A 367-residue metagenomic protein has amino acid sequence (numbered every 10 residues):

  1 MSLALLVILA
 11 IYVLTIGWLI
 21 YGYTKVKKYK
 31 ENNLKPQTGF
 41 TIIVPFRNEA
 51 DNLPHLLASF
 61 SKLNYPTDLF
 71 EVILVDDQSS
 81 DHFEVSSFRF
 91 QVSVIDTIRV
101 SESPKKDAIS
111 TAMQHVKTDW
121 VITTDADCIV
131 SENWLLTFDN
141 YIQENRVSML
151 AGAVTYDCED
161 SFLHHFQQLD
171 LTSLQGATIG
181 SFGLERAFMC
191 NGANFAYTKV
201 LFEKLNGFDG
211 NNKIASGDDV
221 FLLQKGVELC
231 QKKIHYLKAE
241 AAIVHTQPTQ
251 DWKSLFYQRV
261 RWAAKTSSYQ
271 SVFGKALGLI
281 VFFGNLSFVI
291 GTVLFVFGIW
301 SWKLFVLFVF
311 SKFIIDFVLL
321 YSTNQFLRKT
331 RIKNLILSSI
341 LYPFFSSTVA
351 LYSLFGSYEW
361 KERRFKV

Functional and structural regions predicted by a protein language model:
M1-L34, Q168, L320: N-terminal membrane-anchoring/stem segments of glycan-assembly enzymes
L34, L277-S357: Membrane-embedded multi-pass helical conduit in multi-pass membrane proteins, especially envelope-biosynthetic
T38-T41, E71, F221: Cell-envelope/extracellular polymer assembly enzymes that use nucleotide-activated donors
A58-L69: Short, acidic, metal-binding catalytic loop of nucleotide-sugar glycosyltransferases
D76-E84, R99, C128: A conserved acidic beta->alpha catalytic loop
H82, A126-Y141: Acidic donor-binding/catalytic loop of UDP-sugar-dependent glycosyltransferases, especially processive GT2
V121: Short aromatic/hydrophobic "clamp" motif used to bind/position activated sugar donors
I142-L174, E203, D209-G274: Catalytic donor/gating beta->alpha subdomain of glycosyltransferases that bind UDP-sugars
